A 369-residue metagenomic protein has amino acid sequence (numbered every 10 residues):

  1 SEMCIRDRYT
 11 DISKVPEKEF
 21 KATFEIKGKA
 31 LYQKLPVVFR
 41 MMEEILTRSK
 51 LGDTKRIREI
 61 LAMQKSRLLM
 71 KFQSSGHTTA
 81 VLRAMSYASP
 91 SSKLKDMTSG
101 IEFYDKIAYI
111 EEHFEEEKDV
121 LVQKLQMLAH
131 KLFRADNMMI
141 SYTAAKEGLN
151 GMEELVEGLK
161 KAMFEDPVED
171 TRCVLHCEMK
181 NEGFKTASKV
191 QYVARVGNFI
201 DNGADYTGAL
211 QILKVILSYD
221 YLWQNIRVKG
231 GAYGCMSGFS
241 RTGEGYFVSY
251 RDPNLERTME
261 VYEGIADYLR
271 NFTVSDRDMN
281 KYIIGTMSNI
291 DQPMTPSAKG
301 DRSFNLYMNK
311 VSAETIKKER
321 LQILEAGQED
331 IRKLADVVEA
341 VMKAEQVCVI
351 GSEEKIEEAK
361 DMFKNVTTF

Functional and structural regions predicted by a protein language model:
E2, R6-R172, K229-F369: Charge-rich, well-structured scaffold segments of protease-associated domains
K27, N137, S141, E153-V228 (+1 more regions): His/Glu-based metal-binding/catalytic segments typifying zinc-dependent metallopeptidases
